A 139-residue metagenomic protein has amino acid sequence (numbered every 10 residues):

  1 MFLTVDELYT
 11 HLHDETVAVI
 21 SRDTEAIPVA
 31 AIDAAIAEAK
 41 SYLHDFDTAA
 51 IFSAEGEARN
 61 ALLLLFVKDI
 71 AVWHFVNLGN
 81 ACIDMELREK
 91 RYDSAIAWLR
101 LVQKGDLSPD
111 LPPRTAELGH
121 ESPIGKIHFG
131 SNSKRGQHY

Functional and structural regions predicted by a protein language model:
M1-A61, S122-Y139: Conserved short "hinge" loops at termini or chain/domain junctions
L8, D69-W73: Oligomerization/assembly interface segments of phage tail-like spikes and tubes
I36-L43, V67, F75, G79: Short alpha-helix boundary/capping elements
N60-I70: Core structural elements
W73-Y139: Short loop/turn elements at secondary-structure junctions
